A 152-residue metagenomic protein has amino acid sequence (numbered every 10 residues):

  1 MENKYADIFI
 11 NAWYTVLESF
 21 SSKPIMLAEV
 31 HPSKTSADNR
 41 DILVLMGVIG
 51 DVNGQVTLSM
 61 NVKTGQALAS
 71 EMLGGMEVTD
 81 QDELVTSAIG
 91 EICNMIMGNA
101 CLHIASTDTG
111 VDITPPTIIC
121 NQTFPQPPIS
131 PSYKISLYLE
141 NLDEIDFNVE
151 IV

Functional and structural regions predicted by a protein language model:
M1-V152: N-terminal auxiliary interaction/assembly segments of multi-subunit proteins
